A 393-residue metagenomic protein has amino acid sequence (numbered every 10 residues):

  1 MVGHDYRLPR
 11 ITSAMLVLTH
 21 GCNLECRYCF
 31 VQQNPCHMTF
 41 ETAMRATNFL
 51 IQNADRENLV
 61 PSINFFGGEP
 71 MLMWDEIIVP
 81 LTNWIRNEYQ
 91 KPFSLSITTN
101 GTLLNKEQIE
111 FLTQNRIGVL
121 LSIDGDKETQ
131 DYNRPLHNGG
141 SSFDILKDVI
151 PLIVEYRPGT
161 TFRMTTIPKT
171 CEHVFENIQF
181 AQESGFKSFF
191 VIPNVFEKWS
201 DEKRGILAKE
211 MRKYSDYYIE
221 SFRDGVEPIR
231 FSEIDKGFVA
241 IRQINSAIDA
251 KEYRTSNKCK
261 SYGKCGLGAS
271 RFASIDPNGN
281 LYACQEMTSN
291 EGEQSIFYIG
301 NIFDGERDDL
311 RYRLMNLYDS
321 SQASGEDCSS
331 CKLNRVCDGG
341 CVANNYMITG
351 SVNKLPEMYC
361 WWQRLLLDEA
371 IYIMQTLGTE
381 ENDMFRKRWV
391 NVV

Functional and structural regions predicted by a protein language model:
M1, N278, S289-G292, Q322-V393: Radical SAM enzyme core and accessory elements
Y6-T42: Canonical Radical SAM [4Fe-4S] cluster-binding loop centered on the CxxxCxxC motif and its immediate flanking residues
Q32-C36, Y132-G140, I348: Short glycine-enriched, charge-decorated loop/helix-capping segments at active-site entrances that position
T47-F66, M73-D201: Radical SAM/AdoMet-radical enzyme domain recognition
E210-Y253, E286-K332: C-terminal accessory region of radical SAM enzymes
C265-A269: Short, small/polar residue-rich loop motifs at catalytic or cofactor-binding pockets
